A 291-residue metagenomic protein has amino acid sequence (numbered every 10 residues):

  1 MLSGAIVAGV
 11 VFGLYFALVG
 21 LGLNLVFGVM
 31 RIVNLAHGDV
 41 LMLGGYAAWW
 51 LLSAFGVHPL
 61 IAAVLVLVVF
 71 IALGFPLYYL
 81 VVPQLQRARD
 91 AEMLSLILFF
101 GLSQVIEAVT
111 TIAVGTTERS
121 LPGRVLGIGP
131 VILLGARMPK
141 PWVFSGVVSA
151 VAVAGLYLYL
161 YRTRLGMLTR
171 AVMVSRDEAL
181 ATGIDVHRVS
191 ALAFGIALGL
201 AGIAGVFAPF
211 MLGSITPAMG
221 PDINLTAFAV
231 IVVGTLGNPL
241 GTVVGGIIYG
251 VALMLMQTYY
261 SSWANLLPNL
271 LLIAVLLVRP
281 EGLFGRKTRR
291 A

Functional and structural regions predicted by a protein language model:
M1-A8, L160-R164, A193-I231, L253-W263: Inter-helical junctions in multi-pass inner-membrane proteins, predominant in energy-converting antiporter-like
M1-V19, A47, P59-A62, A88-L94 (+5 more regions): Membrane-interfacial amphipathic/re-entrant helices at transmembrane-helix boundaries
L2-S53, L80-D90, L94, T235-P239: Single transmembrane alpha-helix segments in multi-pass membrane proteins
G13, R137-I215, P239-G245: Helix-loop-helix "hairpin" substructures at the membrane interface of multi-pass membrane proteins
V40-L43, P83-T111, G220-V232, S261-R279: Pore- or pathway-lining transmembrane helices of multi-pass membrane proteins that form conduits for solutes/ions
V57-L102, V109, V244-Y249, R279-P280: Alpha-helical transmembrane segments within multi-pass membrane transporters and channels
Q84-L85, E92-R162, V189-L192, G213 (+3 more regions): Transmembrane helix-bundle core of multi-pass membrane transporters and related energy-transducing complexes
A113, A181, D185-R188, Y260-A291: Cytosolic-side transmembrane-helix boundaries in multi-pass membrane proteins
